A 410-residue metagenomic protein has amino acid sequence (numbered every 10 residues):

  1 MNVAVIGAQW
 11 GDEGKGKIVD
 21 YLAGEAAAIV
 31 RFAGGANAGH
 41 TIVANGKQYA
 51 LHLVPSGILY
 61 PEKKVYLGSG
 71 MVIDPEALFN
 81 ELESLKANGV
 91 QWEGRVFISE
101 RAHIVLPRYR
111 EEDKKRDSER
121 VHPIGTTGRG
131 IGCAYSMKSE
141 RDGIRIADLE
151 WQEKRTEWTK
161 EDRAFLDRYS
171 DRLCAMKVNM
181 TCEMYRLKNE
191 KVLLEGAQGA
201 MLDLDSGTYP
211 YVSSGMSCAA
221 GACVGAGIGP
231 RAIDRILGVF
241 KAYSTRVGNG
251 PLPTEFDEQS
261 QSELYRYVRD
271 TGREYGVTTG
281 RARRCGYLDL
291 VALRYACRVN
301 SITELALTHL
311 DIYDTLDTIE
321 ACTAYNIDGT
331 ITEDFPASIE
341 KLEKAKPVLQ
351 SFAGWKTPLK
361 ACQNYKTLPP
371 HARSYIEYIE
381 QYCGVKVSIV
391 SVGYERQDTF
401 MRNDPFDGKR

Functional and structural regions predicted by a protein language model:
M1-R410: Non-transmembrane, aqueous-exposed alpha-helical and coiled segments at domain scale
